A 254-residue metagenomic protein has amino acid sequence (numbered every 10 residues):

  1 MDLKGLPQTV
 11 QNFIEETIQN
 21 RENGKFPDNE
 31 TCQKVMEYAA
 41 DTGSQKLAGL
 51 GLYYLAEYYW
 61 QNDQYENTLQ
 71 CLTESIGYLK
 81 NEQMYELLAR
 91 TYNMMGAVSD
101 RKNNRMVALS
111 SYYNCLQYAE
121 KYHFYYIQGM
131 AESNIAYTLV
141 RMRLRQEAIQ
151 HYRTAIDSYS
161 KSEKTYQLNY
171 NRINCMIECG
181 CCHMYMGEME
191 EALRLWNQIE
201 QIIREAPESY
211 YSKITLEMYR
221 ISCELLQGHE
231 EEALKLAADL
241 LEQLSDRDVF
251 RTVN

Functional and structural regions predicted by a protein language model:
M1-L88: Flexible inter-repeat linkers and adjacent short helices within tandem amphipathic alpha-helical repeat scaffolds
Q11, L50, R90, M130 (+4 more regions): Residue register of alpha-helical TPR repeats
Q33-A40, E74-M84, Y113-F124, R153-K164 (+2 more regions): Amphipathic alpha-helical segments of tetratricopeptide repeats
